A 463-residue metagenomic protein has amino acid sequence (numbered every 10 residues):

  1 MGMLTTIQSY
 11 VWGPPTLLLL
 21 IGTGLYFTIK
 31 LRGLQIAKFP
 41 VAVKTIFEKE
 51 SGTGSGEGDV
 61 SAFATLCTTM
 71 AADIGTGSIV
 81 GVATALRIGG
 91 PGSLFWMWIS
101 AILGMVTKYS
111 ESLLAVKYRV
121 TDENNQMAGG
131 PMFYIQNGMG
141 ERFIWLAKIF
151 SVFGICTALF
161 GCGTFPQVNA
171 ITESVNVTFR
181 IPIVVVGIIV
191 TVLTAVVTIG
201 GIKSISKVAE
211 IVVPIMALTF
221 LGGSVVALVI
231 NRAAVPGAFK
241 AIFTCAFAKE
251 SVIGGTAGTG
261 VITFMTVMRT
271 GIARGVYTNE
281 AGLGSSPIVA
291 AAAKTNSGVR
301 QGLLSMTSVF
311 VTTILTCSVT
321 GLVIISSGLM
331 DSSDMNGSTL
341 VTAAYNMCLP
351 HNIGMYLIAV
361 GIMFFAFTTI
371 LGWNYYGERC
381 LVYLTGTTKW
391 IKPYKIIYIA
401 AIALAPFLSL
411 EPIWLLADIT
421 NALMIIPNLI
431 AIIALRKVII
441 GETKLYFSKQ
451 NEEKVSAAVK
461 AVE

Functional and structural regions predicted by a protein language model:
M1-T76, L86-S93, G104, A403 (+1 more regions): N-terminal alpha-helical transmembrane segments of multi-pass membrane transport and channel/translocase proteins
T5, S9-K44, R87-Q126, L146 (+3 more regions): Extracellular loop-to-transmembrane helix junctions
L19-Y26, K30-V43, V168-V175, P182-F243 (+3 more regions): Membrane-interface loop-to-helix entry segments
F27-T28, S100-N125, M132, Q136-T198 (+2 more regions): Helix-loop-helix module between adjacent transmembrane segments
K30-Q35, S78-V82, P91, A158-T172 (+5 more regions): Transmembrane helix-loop junctions in multi-pass membrane proteins
G33-V60, T84-L86, G90-L94, W98 (+5 more regions): Flexible loop linkers connecting adjacent transmembrane helices in multi-pass alpha-helical membrane transporters
T53-I88, L114-G138, I149-V152, C156 (+1 more regions): Alpha-helical membrane segments and immediately flanking helix-loop junctions that form or couple to the substrate/ion
E111-R119, G223-F243, K249-T259, A292-T295 (+2 more regions): Extracellular/periplasmic helix-exit of transmembrane alpha-helices
